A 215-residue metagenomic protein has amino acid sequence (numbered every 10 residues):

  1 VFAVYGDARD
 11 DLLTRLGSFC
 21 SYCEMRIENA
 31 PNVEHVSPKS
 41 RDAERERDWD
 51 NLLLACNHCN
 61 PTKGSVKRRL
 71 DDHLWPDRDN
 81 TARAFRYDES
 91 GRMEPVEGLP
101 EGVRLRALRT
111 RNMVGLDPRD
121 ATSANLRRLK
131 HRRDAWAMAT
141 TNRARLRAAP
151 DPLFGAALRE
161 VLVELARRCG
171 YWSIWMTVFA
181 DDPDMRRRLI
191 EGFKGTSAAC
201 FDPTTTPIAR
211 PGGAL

Functional and structural regions predicted by a protein language model:
V1-F19, R41-D50, T140, A144: Short, charged surface segments at domain edges that flank catalytic/cofactor-binding sites
V4-Y5, L99-R104, D181: General structural signal for secondary-structure boundaries
A8-D11, P31-E34, V114: Amphipathic, alpha-helical segments enriched in basic
Y22-A55, K63-R83: Histidine-centered nuclease catalytic patch
H58: Phosphate-binding glycine-rich loops of NTP-binding sites
P61-F154: Domain-level detector of nuclease and nuclease-like folds in predominantly extracellular/periplasmic contexts
R111-L215: C-terminal, charged low-complexity interaction regions
